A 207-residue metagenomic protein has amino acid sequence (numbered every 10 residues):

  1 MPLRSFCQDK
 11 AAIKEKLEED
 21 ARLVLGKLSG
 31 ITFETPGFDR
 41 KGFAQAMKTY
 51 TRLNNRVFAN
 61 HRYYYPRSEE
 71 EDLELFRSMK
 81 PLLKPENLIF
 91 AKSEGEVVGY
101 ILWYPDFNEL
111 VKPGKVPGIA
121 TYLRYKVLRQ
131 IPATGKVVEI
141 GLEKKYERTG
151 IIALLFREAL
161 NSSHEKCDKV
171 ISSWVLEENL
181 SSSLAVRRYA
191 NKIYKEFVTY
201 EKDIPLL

Functional and structural regions predicted by a protein language model:
M1-E34, V198-I204: Acyl-donor-binding surface of acyltransferase catalytic domains
S5-C7, F90-K92, L102, I171-W174: Short beta-strand segments
P36-G141: A conserved beta-strand-loop-helix scaffold within acyl/acetyltransferase catalytic domains
K112-V127, L154-N161, S172, Y189: Low-complexity, glycine/alanine/valine/leucine- and proline-rich hydrophobic stretches
T134-G135, S163-L176: Conserved GNAT acetyl-CoA-binding A-motif
T134-L142, E147-N161, R188: Conserved acetyl-CoA-binding loop-helix of GNAT-fold acetyltransferases
L142-E147, S172-S182: Conserved beta-strand-loop-alpha-helix junction that forms the acyl-donor binding cleft
K166-C167, L176-K195: Conserved active-site alpha-helix within GNAT-family acetyltransferase domains
